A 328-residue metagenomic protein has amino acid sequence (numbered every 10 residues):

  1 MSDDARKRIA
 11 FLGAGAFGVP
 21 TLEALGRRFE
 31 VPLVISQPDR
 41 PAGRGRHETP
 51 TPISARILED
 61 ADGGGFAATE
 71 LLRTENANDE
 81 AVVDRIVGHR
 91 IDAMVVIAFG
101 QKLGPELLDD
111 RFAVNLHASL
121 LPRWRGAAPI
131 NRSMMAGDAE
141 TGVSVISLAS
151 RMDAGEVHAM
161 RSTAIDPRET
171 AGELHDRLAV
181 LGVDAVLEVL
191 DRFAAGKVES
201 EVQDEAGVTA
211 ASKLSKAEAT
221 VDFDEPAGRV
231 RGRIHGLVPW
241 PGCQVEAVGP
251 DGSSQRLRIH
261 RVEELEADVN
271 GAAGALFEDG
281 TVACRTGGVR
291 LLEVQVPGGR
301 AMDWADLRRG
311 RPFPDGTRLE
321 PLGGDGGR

Functional and structural regions predicted by a protein language model:
M1-P239, R290, V296-G298, T317 (+1 more regions): One-carbon transfer enzymes
F223-R328: An anion-binding loop in the catalytic cleft
